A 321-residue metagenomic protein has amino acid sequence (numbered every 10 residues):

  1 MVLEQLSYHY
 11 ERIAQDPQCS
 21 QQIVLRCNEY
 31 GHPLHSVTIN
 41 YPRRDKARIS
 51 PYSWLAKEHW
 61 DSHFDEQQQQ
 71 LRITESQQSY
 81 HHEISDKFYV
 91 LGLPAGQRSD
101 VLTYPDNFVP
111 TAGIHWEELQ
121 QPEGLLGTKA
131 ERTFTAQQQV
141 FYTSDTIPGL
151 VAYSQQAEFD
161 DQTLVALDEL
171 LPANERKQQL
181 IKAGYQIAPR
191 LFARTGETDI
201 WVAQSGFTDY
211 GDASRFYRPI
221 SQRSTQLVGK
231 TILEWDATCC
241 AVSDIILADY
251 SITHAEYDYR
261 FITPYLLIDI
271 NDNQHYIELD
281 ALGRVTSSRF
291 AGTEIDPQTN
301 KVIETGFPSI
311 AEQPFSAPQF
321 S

Functional and structural regions predicted by a protein language model:
M1-H32, S36-S321: Acidic, low-complexity segments
